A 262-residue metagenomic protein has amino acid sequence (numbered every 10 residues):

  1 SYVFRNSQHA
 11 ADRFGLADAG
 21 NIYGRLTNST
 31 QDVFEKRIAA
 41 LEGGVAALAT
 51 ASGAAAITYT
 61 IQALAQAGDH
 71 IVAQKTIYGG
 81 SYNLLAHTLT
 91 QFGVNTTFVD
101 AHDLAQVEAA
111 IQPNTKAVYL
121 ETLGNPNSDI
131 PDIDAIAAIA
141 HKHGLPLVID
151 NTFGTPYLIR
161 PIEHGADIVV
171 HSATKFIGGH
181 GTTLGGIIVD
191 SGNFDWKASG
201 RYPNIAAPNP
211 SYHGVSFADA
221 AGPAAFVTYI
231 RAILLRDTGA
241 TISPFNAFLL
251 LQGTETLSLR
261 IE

Functional and structural regions predicted by a protein language model:
Y2-F4: Short polar catalytic/cofactor-binding loops
N6-T58, G80-T88: Conserved N-terminal alpha-helix of the aminotransferase class I/II PLP-enzyme fold
A47-E262: Conserved PLP-enzyme active-site core in the AAT-like
